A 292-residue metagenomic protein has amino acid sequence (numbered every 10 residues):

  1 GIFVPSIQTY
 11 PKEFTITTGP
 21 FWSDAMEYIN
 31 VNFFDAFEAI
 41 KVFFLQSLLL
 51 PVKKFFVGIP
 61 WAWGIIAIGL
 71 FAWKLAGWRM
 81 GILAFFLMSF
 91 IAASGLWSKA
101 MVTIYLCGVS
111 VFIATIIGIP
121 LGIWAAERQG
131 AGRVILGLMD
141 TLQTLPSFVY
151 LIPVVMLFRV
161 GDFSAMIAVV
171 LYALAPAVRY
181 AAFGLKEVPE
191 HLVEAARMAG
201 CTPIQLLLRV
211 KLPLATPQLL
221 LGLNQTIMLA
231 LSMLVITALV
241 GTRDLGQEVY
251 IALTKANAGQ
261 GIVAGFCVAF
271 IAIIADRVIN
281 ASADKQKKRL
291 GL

Functional and structural regions predicted by a protein language model:
G1-Y105, D284-L292: N-terminal, non-cleaved signal-anchor transmembrane helix
L49-V57, W97-Y105, V109, G132-I135 (+6 more regions): Alpha-helical membrane-interface segments at transmembrane helix boundaries
I68-K74, M88-S98, S110-M139: Transmembrane-helix boundary motif in ABC transporter permease subunits
K99-T103, I123, R133-G137, Y180 (+4 more regions): Membrane-spanning helices that line or support transport/gating and their immediate boundary helices in channels
L106-V109, A114-A126, M139-A173: Generic hydrophobic transmembrane alpha-helix motif, especially the helices
M156, L185, A230-I271, A283 (+1 more regions): Glycine-rich helix-loop "coupling/hinge" segments at transmembrane-helix boundaries in multipass transporters
I167-L171, P203-T237, G259, V263-A275 (+1 more regions): Transmembrane alpha-helices
P176-G222, V249: Short cytoplasmic-facing helical segments at TM-TM junctions of multi-pass membrane proteins
